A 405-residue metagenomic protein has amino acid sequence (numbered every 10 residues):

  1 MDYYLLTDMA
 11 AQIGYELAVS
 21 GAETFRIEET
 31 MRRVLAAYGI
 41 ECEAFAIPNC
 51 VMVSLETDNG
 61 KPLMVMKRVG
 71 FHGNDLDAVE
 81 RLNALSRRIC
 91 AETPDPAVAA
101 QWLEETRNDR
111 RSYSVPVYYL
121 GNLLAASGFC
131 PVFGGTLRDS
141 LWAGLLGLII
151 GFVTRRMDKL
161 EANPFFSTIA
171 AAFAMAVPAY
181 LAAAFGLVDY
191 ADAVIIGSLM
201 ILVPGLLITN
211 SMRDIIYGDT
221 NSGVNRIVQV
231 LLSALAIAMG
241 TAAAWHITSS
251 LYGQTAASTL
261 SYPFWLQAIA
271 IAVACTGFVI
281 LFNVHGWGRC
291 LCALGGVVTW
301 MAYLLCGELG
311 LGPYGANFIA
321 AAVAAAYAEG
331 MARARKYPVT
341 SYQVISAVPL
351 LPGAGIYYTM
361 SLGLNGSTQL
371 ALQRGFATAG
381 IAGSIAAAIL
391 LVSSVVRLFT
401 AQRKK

Functional and structural regions predicted by a protein language model:
M1-Q101, R107: Soluble N-terminal domains of membrane-associated systems
A97-R110, L124-G135, G151-N163, H246-T259 (+3 more regions): Short juxtamembrane and helix-loop transition motifs at transmembrane-helix boundaries in membrane proteins
S112-N210, I280-F282, G286, L291: Core alpha-helical transmembrane segments of integral membrane proteins
P116-L120, S140-L145, F166-A170, I227 (+8 more regions): Hydrophobic alpha-helical transmembrane segments
G128-F133, I149-D158, A174, P178-G186 (+7 more regions): Alpha-helical membrane-inserting segments
C130-L146, A191-P204, T255-A270, E308-V323 (+1 more regions): Structural signature of hydrophobic alpha-helical transmembrane segments
F185-A191, T248-Y262, L362-R374: Membrane-interface helix termini and inter-helical loops of multi-pass transporters
V194-L199, N210-L235, L304-K405: C-terminal transmembrane helix-loop-helix hairpin of multi-pass membrane proteins
